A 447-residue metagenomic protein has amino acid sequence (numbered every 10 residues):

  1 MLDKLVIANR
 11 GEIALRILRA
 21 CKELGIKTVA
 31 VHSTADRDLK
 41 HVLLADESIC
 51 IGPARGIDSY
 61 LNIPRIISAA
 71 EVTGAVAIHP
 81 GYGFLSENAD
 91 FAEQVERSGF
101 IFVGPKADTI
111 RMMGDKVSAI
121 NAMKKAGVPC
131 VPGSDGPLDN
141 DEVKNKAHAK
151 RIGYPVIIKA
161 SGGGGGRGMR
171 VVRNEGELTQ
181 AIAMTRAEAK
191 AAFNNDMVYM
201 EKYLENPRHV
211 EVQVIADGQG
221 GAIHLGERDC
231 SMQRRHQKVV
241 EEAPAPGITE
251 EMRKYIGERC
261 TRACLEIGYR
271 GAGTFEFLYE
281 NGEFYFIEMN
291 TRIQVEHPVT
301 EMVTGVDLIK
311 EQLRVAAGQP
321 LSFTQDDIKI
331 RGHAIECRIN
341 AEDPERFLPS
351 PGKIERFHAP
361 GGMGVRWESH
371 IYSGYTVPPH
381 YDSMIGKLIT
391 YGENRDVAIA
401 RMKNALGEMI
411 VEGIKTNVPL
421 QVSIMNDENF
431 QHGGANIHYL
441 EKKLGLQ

Functional and structural regions predicted by a protein language model:
M1-A126, L138-K144, V397: ATP-binding N-terminal substructure of ATP-dependent carboxylate-amine bond-forming enzymes
I7-R16, A20-I26, S48-C50, E71-T73 (+5 more regions): ATP-dependent carboxylate activation and anion-phosphoryl transfer catalytic cores that bind Mg-ATP to form
K40-H41, H148, K190: Short secondary-structure boundary/capping segments
G133-S134: Conserved beta3 strand of the protein kinase N-lobe
A147-I157: Acidic/histidine-enriched active-site and ligand-binding environments that engage anionic O-linkages
